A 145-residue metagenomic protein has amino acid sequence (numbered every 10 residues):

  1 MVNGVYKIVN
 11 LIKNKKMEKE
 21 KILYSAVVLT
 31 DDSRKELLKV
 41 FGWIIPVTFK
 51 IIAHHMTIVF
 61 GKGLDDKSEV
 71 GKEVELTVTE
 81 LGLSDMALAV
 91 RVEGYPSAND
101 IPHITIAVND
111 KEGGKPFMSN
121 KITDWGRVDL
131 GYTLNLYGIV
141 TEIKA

Functional and structural regions predicted by a protein language model:
M1-M17: Short, Lys/Arg-enriched N-terminal segments with co-localized hydrophobic residues within the first ~10-30 amino acids
K15-A145: Histidine-dependent nucleotide/RNA phosphoesterase domain, centered on the 2H-phosphoesterase fold with its duplicated
